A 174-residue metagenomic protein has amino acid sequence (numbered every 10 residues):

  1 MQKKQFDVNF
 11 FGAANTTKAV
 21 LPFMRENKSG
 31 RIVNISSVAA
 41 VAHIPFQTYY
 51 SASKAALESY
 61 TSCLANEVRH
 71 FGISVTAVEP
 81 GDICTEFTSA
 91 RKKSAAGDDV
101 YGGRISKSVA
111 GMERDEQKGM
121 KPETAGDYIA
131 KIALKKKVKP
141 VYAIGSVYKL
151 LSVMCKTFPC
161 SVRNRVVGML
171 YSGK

Functional and structural regions predicted by a protein language model:
M1-K3: Substrate-binding pocket helix/loop in short-chain dehydrogenase/reductase
T17, S53: Active-site helix of classical SDR
A19-K28: A short helix-coil junction within the Rossmann-fold of NAD(P)-dependent oxidoreductases
S37: Residue(s) in the substrate-gating loop at a strand-loop-helix junction that position the organic substrate next
A42, C63-I73: Active-site-adjacent segment of SDR/Rossmann-fold oxidoreductases
A42-T48: Active-site loop immediately N-terminal to the catalytic Tyr-X3-Lys motif of short-chain dehydrogenase/reductase
H70-K139: SDR active-site lid
